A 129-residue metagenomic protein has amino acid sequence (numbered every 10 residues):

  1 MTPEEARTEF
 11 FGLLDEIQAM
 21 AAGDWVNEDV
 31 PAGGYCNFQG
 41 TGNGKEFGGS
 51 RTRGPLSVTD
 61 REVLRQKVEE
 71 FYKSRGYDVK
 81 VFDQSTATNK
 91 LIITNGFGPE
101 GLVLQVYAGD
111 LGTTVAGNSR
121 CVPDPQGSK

Functional and structural regions predicted by a protein language model:
M1-E4, R51-V58: Second-shell loop/turn segments in exported
M1-N43, E62: N-terminal leader/targeting segments
E4-A19, F97-K129: Extracellularly exposed regions in secreted/surface proteins, prominently low-complexity, repeat-rich
D15, T52, G76-Y77: Short linear sequence elements within intrinsically disordered, low-complexity coil regions
A21, R53, R65: Functionally constrained cores in energy, signaling, and assembly domains
N37, E46, E70-F71: Intrinsic disorder/low-structure terminal segments
T41-G54: Acidic/histidine-rich, surface-exposed loop or edge segments in extracytoplasmic proteins
L56-N118: Extracytosolic low-complexity repeat regions of secreted or lipid-anchored proteins
